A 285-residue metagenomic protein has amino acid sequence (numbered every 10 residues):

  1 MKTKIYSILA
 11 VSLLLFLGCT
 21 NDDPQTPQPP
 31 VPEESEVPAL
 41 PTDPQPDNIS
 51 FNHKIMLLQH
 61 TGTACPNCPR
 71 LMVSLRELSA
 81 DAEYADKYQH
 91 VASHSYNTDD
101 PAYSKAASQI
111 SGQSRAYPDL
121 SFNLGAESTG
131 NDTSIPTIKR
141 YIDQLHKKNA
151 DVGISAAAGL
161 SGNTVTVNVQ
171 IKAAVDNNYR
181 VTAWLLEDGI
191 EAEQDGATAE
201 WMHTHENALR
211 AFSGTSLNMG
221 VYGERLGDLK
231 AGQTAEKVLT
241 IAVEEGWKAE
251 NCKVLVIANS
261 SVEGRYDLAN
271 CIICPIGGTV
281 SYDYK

Functional and structural regions predicted by a protein language model:
K2-H53, S281-K285: Bacterial Sec-dependent N-terminal signal peptides
V11, I49-N52, L57, G112 (+2 more regions): Generic detector of ordered secondary-structure context
P30-S35, L57-P66, E200-W201: Short N-terminal helix-initiation segments at or just after the protein's N-terminus
V31-P32, P38-L40, I55, R70 (+5 more regions): Membrane engagement elements in two modes
D43-D86, S93: Local sequence-structure signature of Cys/Sec-based thiol-disulfide redox active-site neighborhoods
D86-K285: Short, conserved sequence motifs used for protein processing/export or organelle targeting and for catalysis
